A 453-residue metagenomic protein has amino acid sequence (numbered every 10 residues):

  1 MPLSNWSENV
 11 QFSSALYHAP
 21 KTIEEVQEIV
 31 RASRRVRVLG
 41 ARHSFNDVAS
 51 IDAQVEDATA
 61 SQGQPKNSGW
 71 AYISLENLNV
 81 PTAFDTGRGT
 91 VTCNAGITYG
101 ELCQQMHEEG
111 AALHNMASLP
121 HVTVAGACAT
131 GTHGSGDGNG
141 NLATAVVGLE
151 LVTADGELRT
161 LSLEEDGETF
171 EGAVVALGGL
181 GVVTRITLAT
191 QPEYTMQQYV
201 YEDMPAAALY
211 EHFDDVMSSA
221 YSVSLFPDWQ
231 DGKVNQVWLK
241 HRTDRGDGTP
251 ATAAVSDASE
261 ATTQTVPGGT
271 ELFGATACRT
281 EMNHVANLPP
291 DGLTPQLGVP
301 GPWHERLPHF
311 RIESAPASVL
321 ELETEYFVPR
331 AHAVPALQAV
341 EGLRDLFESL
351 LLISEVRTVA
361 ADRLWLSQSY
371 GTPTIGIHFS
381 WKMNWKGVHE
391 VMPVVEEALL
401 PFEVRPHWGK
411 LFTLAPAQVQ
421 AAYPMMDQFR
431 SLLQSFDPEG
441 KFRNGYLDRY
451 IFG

Functional and structural regions predicted by a protein language model:
M1-G453: Noncatalytic alpha-helical scaffold of FAD-dependent oxidoreductases
